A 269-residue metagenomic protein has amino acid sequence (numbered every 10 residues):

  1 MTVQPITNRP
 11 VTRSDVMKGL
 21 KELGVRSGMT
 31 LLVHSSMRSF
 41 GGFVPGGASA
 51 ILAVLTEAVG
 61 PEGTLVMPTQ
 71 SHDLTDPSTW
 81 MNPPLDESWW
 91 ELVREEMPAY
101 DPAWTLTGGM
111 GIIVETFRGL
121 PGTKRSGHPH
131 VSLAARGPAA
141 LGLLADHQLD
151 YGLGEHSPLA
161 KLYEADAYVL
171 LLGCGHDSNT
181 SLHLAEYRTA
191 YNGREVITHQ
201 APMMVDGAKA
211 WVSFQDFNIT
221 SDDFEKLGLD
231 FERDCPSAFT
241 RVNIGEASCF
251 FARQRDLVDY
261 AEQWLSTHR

Functional and structural regions predicted by a protein language model:
M1-R269: N-terminal and secondary-structure boundary signal
